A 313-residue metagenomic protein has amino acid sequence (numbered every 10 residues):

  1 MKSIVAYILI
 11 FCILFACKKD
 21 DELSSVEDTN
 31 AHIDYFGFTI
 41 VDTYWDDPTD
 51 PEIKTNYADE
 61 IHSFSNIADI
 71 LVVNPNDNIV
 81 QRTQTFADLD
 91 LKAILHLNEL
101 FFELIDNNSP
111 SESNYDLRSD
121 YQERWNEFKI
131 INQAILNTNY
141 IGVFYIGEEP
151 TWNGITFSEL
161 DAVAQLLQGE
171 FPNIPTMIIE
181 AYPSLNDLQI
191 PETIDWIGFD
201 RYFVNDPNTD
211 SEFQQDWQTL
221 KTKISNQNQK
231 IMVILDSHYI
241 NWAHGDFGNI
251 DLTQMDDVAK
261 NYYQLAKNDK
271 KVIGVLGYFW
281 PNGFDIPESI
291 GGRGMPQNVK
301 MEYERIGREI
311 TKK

Functional and structural regions predicted by a protein language model:
K2-I10: Sec-dependent signal peptide recognition, specifically the positively charged N-region followed immediately by
Y7, L23-S24: Composition-driven detection of intrinsically disordered, low-complexity segments
I13-A16: C-terminal motif of bacterial Sec signal peptides marking the signal peptidase cleavage site
K18-D21: Bacterial signal peptide processing site
S25-K313: Glycan-processing catalytic domains of CAZymes
